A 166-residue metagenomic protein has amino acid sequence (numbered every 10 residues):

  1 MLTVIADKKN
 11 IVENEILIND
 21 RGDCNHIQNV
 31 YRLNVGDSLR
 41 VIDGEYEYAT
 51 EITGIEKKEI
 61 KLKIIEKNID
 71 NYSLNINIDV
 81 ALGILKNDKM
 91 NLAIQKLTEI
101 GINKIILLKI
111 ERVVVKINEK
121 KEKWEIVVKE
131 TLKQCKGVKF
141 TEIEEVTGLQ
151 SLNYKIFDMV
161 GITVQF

Functional and structural regions predicted by a protein language model:
M1-I69, E122: N-terminal positively charged helical leader segments and presequences
I5, G161-T163: Structural motif
N71-M159: RNA substrate-binding interface of SAM-dependent RNA methyltransferases
K109, V164-F166: Short secondary-structure boundary segments
